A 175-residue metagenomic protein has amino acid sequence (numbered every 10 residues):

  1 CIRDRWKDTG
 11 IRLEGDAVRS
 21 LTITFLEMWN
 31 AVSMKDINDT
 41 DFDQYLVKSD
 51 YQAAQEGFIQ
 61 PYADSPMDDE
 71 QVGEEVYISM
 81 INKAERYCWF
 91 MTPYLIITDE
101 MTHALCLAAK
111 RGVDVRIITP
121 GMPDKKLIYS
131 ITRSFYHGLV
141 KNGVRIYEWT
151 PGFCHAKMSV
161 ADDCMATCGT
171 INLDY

Functional and structural regions predicted by a protein language model:
R3-Y175: Charged, low-complexity intrinsically disordered terminal segments
